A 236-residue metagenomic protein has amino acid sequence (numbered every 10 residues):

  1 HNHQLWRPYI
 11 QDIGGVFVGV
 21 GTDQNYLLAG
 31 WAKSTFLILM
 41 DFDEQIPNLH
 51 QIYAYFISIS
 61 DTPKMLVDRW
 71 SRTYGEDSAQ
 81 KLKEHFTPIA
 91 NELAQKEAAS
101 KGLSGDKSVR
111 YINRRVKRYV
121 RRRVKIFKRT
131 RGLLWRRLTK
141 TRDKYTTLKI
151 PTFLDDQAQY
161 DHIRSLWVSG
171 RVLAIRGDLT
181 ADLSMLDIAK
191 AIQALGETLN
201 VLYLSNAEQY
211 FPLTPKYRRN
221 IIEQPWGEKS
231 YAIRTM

Functional and structural regions predicted by a protein language model:
H1-I13: S-adenosyl-L-methionine
D12-D23, L37-I38: Conserved class I S-adenosyl-L-methionine
G14-G15, S34, T198-L199: Local beta-strand N-terminus motif with an aromatic residue
V18-Q24, S184, L213: Short, glycine/acidic-rich beta->alpha junctions
D23-S34: Conserved SAM-binding loop of SAM-dependent methyltransferases across substrates and taxa, primarily the Class I
Q24-Y26, E44-I46, A181, E208-Y210: Solvent-exposed loop/turn segments at secondary-structure junctions within structured extracellular/periplasmic domains
T35-L173: Class I S-adenosyl-L-methionine-dependent methyltransferase module
R137-M236: Alpha-helical subdomain
